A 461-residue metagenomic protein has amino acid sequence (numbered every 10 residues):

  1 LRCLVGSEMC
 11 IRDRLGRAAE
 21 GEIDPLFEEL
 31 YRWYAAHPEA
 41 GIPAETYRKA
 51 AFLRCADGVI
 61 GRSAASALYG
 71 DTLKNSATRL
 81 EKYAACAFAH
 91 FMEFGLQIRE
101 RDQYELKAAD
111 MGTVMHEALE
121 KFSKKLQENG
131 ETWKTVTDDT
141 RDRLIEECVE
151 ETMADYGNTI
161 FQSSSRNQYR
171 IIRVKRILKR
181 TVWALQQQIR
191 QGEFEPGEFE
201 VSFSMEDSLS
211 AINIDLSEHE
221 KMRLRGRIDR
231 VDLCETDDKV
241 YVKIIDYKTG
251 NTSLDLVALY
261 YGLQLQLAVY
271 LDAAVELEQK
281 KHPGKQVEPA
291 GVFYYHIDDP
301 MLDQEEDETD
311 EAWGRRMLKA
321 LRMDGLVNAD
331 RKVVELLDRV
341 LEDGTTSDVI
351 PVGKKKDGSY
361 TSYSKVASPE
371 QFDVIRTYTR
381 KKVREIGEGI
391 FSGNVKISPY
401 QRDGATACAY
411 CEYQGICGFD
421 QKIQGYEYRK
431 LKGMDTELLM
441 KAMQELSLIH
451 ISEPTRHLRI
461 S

Functional and structural regions predicted by a protein language model:
L1, S7-E8, R12-L448, S452: Structural signature of nuclease core domains in nucleic-acid processing machines
E453-S461: Short "domain-exit" segments at the C-terminal end of structured domains
